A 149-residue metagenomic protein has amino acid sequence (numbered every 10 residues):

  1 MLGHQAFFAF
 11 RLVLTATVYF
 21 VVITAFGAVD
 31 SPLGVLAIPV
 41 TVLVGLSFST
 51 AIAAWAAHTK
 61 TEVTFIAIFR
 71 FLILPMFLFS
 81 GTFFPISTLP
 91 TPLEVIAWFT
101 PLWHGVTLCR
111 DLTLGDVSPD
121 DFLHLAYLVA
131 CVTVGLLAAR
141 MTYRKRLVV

Functional and structural regions predicted by a protein language model:
M1-L2, P39, I96, C109 (+1 more regions): Hydrophobic alpha-helical elements at and bordering transmembrane segments of multi-pass membrane proteins
L2-F69, D116-R140: Alpha-helical transmembrane segments and their short interhelical loops
G3, T15, Y19-V22, I73 (+3 more regions): Alpha-helical structural signal
G27, F77-V134: Membrane-interfacial helix-loop-helix junctions in multi-pass membrane proteins
V42, E62, I68-F79, I96-L102: Hydrophobic transmembrane alpha-helices
K60, R110, V148: Residue-level marker of positions within ordered structural domains that often coincide with functionally constrained
M141-V149: Short cytosolic juxtamembrane segments of multi-pass membrane proteins
